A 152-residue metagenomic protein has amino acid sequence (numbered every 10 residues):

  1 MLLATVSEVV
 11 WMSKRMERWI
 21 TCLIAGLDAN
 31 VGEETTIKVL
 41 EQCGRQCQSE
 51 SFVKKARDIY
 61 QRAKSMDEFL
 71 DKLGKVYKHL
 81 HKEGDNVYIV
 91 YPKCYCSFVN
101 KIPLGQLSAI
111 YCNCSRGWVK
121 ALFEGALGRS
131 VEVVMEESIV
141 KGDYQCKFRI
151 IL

Functional and structural regions predicted by a protein language model:
M1-Y111, E132-M135, I139, L152: N-terminal accessory segment detector
I110-G128: Active-site helix/loop of acyl-thioester processing domains in fatty-acid/polyketide metabolism, spanning hotdog-fold
S130, K141-Q145: Coil-to-beta-strand transition motifs
Q145-L152: C-terminal edge-of-domain segments
